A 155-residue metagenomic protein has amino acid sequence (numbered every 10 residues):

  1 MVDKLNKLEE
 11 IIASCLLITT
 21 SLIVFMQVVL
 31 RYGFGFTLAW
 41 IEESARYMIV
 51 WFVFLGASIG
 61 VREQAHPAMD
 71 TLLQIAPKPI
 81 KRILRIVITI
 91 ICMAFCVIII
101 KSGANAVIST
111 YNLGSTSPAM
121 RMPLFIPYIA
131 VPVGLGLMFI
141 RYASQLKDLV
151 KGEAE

Functional and structural regions predicted by a protein language model:
M1-E155: Alpha-helical transmembrane segments and membrane-interface helix-loop junctions in multi-pass membrane proteins
